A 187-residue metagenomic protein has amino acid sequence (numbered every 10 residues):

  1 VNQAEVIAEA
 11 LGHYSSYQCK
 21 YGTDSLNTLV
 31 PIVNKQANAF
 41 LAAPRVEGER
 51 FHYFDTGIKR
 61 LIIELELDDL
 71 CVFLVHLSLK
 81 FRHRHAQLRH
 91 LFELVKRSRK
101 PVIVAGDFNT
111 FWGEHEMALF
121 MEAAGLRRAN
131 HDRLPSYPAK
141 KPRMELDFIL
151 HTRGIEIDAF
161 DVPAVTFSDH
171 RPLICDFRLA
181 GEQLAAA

Functional and structural regions predicted by a protein language model:
V1-V6, A10: Membrane-embedded segments
E9-A187: Active-site regions of metal-assisted phosphoester/phosphodiester hydrolases, unifying DNase/endonuclease modules
